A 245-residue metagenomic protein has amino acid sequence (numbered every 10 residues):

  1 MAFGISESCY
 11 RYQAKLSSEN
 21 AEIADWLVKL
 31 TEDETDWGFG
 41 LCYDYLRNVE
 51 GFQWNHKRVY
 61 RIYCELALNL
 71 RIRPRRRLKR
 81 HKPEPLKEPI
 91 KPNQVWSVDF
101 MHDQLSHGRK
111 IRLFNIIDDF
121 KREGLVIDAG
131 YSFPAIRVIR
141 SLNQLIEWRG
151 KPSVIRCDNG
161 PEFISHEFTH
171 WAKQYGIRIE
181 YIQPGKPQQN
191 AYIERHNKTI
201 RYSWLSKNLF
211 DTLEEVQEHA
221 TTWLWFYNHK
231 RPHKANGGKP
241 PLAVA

Functional and structural regions predicted by a protein language model:
M1-A245: Charged DNA-binding/catalytic regions of mobile-element recombinases
